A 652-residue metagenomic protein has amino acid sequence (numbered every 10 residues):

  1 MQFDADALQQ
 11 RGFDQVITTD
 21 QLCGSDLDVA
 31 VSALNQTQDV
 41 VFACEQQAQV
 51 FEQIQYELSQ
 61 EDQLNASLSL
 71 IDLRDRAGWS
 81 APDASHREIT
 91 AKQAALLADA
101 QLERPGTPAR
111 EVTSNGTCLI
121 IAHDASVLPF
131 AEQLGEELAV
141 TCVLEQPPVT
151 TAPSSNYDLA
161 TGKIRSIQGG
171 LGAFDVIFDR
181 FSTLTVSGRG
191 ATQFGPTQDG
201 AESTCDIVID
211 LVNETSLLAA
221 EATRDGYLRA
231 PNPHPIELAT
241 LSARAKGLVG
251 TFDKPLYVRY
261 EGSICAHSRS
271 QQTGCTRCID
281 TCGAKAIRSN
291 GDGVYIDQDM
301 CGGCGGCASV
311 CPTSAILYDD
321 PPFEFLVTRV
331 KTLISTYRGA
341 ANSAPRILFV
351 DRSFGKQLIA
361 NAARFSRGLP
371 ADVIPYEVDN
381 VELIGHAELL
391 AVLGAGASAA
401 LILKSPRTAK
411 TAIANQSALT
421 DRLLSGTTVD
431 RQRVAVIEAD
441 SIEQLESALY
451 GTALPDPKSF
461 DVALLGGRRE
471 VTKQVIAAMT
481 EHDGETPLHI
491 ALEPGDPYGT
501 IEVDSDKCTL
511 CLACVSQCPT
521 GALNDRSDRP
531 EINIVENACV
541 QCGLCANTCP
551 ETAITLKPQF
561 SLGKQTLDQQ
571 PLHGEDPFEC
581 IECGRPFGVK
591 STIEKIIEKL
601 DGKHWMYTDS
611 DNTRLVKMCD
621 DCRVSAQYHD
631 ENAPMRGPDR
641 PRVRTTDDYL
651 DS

Functional and structural regions predicted by a protein language model:
M1-T281, K285, A344-L358, A409 (+6 more regions): Ferredoxin-type iron-sulfur electron-transfer modules and their immediate structural context
Q21-L22, I264, Y295-M300, V378 (+2 more regions): Conserved short loop/turn motifs at secondary-structure junctions
R110-E132, E136, S289-G291, Y295-Q298 (+4 more regions): Feature of Fe-S/electron-transfer and energy-metabolism proteins that preferentially highlights extended coupling
G116, L128, Q133, E137 (+4 more regions): General detector of N-terminal leader/presequence modules that precede the first folded domain
L241, S263, G306-L403, E551-S652: Flanking helices and flexible, charged tails adjoining ferredoxin-like Fe-S electron-transfer domains in multi-subunit
T281-S314, A513, Q517-T520, R529-T548: Basic (Lys/Arg-enriched) interaction patch that binds polyanionic ligands
N290-V330, L401, T408-T411, N415-S417 (+2 more regions): Terminal amphipathic helices with adjacent charged low-complexity linkers/tails
G293-G303, V503-C508, E531-Q541, Q569-Q570 (+2 more regions): Flexible gly/pro/ser-rich segments immediately N-terminal to CXXCH heme-c attachment motifs in exported/periplasmic
